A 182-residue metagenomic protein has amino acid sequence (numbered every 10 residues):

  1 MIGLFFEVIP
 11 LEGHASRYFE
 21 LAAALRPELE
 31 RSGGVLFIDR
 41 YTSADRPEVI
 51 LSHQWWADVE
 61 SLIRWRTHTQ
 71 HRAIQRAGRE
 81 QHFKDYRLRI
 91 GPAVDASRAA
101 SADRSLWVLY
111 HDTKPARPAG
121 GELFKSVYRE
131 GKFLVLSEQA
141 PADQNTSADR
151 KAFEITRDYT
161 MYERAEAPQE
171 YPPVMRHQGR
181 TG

Functional and structural regions predicted by a protein language model:
M1-V49, V59-T67, Q81-G182: Short S/T/G/P-rich N-terminal loop/turn motif that feeds into the first structured element of a domain
I74: A short beta-strand-loop micro-motif that forms or neighbors metal/cofactor- and ligand-binding patches at active-site
